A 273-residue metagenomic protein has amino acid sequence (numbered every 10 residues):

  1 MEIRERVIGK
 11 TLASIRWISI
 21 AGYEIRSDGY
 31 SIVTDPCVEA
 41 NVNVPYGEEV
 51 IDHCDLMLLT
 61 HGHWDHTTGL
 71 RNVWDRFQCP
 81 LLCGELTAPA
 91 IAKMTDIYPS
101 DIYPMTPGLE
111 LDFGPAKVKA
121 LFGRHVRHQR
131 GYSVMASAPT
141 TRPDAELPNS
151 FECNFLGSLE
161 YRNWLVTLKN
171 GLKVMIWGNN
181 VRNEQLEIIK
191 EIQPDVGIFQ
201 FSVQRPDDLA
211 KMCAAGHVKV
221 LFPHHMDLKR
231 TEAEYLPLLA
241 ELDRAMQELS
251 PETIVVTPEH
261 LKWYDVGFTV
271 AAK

Functional and structural regions predicted by a protein language model:
I3, G22-H63, T68-D75, H128-N154 (+1 more regions): Pre-active-site segment of Zn-dependent metallo-hydrolases
I8-S14, R26-I32, E110-K119, T167-M175 (+1 more regions): Beta-strand-turn-beta hairpins that frame and shape the catalytic cleft of phosphate-ester-processing enzymes
V33-P36, C54-H63, L82-E85, V174-N180 (+3 more regions): Active-site neighborhood of phospho(di)ester-bond hydrolases with catalytic His/Asp-centered motifs
N41, H63-T68, A88-I91, L109-L111 (+4 more regions): Active-site environment of divalent metal-dependent phosphoester hydrolases
Y46-S133: Active-site HxH/HxHxD metal-binding segment of metal-dependent hydrolases
P80, T95-E110, M212-K273: Binuclear metal-ion centers of metallo-dependent hydrolases, dominated by the metallo-beta-lactamase
E110, G114-C153, G157-E160, I254-V255 (+1 more regions): Flexible, acidic/histidine-containing loops and adjacent segments that form or flank the divalent-metal
N149-A215: Active-site-proximal loop/helix segments of hydrolase catalytic cores
